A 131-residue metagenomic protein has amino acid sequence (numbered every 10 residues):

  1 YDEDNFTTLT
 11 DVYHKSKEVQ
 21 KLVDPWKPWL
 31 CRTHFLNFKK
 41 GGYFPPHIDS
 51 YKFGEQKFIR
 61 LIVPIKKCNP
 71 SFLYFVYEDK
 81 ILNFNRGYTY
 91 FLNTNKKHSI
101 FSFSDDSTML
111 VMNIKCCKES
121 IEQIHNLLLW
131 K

Functional and structural regions predicted by a protein language model:
Y1-G42: Signature of the catalytic double-stranded beta-helix
K27-P28, F53-K57: A short catalytic or substrate-binding loop motif that flags glycine-/basic-rich loops and adjacent residues that bind
F35-E55: Conserved short histidine dyad/triad with adjacent acidic residue
P45-D49, S71-E78, S102, E122-Q123: A short secondary-structure junction signal
I59-I65, T89-F91, D105-E122: A short hydrophobic beta-strand segment most commonly corresponding to one strand of the jelly-roll/cupin
P64-N85: A short beta-strand-loop-beta hairpin characteristic of the jelly-roll/cupin
L82-K97, F103: Conserved metal-binding segment of the jelly-roll/cupin
